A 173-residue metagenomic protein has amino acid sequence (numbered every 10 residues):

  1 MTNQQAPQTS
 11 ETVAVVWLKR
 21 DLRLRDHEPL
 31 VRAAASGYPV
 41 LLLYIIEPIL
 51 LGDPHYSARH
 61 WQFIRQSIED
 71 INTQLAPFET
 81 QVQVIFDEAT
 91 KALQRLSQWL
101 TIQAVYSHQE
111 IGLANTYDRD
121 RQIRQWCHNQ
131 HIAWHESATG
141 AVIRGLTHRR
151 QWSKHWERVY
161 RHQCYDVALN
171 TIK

Functional and structural regions predicted by a protein language model:
T2-K173: Active-site "lid/cap" and pocket-lining segments within catalytic core domains
